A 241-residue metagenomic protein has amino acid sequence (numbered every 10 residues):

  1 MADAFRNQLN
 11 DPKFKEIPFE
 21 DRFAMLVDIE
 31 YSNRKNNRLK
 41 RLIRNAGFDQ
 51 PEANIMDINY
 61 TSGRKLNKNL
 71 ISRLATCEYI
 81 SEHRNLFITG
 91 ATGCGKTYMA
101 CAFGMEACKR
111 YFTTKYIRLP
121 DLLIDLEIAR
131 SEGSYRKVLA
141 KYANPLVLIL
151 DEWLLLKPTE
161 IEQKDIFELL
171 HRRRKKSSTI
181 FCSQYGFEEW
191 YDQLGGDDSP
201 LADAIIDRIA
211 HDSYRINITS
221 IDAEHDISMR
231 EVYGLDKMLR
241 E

Functional and structural regions predicted by a protein language model:
M1, R44-L66: Dynamic helix-loop-helix/coil hinge segments at AAA+ ATPase domain boundaries and subdomain interfaces
A2-Q50: Interdomain "pre-motor" coupling segment immediately N-terminal to P-loop NTPase/helicase cores
A75-H83: Phosphate-binding P-loop
H83-M99: Walker A/P-loop nucleotide-binding motif
R84, Y111-T113, N144-V147, K175-F181: Loop/turn-to-beta-strand initiation segments
G104-I117: Post-Walker A helix-loop "phosphate-sensing" segment adjacent to the P-loop in P-loop NTPases
L122-A129, G133-A140, W153-E241: Replace "adjacent to P-loop NTPase cores in ATP/GTP-dependent enzymes" with "adjacent to NTP-binding cores
